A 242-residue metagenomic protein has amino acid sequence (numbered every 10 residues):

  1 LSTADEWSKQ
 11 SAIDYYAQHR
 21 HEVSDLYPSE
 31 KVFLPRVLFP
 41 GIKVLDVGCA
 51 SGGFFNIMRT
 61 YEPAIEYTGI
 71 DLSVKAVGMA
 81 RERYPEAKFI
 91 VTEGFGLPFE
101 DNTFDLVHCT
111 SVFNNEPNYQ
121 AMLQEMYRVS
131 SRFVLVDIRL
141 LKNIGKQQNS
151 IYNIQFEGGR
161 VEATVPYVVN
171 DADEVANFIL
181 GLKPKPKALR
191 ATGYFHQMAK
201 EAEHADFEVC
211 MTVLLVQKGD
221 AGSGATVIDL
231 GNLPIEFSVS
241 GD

Functional and structural regions predicted by a protein language model:
L1-L38: Conserved class I S-adenosyl-L-methionine
G41-A50: Conserved class I S-adenosyl-L-methionine
S51-F95: Class I SAM-dependent methyltransferase SAM/SAH-binding core
G96-D101: Short conserved loop adjoining the S-adenosyl-L-methionine
H108: A conserved beta-strand element that flanks and buttresses the S-adenosyl-L-methionine
Q120-F133: A short glycine-rich, Lys/Arg-flanked "PGG" loop and its adjoining helix->strand segment in the class I
L135-R160: Conserved class I S-adenosyl-L-methionine
T164-A191: Short alpha-helix
